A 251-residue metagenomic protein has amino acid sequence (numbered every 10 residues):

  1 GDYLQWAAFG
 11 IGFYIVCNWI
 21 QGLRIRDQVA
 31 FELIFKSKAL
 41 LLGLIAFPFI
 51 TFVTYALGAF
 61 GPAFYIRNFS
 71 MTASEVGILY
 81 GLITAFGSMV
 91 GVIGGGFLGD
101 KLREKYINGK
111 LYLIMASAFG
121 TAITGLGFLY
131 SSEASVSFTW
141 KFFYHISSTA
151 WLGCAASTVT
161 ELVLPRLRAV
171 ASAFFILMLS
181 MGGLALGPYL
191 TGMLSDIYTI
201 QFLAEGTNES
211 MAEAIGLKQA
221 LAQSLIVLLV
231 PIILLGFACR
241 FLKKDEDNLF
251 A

Functional and structural regions predicted by a protein language model:
G1, V16-L44, N68: Juxtamembrane intracellular "pre-TM" segments in multi-pass secondary transporters
G1-W6, T72, I107-Y112, D196-L228: A membrane-interface helix-boundary motif in multi-pass transporters
G1-Y3, K38-G95, S148-L152, A156 (+1 more regions): Extracytoplasmic gate region of multi-pass secondary transporters
K36-L44, A134-F138, A169: Primarily residues marking transmembrane-helix entry/exit sites
A73-I78, P165-F175: Loop-to-transmembrane helix entry/capping segments in MFS-fold secondary transporters and related SLC/MFSD carriers
R103-K105, V159-R168: Paired intracellular helix-loop junctions of major facilitator superfamily
I107-T158: C-terminal transmembrane helical hairpin of 12-TM major facilitator-type secondary transporters
A122-S131, L217-A251: Multi-pass alpha-helical transporter architecture, strongest for 12-TM Major Facilitator/SLC carriers used
